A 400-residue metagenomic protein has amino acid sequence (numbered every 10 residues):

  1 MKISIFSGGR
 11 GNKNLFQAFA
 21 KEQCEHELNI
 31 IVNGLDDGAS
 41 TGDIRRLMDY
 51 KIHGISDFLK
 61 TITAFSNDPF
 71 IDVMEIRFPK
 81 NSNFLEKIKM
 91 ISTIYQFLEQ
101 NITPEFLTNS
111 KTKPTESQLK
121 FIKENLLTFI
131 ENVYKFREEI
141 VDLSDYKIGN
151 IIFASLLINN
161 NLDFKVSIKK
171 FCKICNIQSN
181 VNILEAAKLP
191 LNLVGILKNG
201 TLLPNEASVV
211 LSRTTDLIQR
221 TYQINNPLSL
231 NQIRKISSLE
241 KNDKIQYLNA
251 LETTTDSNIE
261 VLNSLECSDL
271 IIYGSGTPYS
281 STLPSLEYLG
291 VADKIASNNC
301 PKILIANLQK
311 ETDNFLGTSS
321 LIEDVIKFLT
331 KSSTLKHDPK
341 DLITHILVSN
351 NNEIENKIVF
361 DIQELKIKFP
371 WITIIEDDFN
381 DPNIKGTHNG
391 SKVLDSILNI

Functional and structural regions predicted by a protein language model:
M1-S4, R10-I30, G38-T41, N150-I272 (+1 more regions): Conserved catalytic alpha/beta core of Sir2/sirtuin-type deacylases, generalized to analogous enzyme cores that bind
N33-S238: Electropositive, gly/pro-rich neighborhoods at or near active sites that engage anionic ligands
